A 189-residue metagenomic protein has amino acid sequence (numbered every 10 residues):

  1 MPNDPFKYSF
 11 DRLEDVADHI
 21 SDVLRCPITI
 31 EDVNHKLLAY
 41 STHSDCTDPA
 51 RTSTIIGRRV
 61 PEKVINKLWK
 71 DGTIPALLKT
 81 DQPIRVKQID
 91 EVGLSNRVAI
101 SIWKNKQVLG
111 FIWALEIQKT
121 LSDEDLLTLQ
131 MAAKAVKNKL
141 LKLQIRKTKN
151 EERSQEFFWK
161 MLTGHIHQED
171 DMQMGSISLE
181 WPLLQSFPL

Functional and structural regions predicted by a protein language model:
M1-Q155: Alpha-helical/coil-rich non-catalytic "connector" segments in signaling and regulatory proteins
K142-L189: Signal-transducing coiled-coil/dimerization helices and immediately adjacent hinge/linker segments that couple sensory
